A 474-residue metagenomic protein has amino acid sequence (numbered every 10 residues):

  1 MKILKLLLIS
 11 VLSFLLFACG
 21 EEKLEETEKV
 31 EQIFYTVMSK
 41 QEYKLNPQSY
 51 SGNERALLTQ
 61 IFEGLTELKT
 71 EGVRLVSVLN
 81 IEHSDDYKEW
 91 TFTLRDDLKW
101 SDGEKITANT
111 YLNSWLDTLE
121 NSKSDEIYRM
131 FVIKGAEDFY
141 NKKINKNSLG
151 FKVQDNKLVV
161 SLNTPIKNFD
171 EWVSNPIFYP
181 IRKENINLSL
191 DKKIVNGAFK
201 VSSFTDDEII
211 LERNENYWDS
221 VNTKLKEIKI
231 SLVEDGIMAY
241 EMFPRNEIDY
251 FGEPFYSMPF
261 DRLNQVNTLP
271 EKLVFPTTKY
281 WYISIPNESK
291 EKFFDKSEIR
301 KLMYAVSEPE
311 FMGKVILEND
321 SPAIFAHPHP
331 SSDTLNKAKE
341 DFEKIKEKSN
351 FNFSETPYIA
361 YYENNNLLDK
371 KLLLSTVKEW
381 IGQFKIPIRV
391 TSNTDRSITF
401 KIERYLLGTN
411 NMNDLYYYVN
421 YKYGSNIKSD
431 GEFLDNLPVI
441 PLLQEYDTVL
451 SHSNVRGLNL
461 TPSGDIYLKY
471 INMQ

Functional and structural regions predicted by a protein language model:
T36, G103, E379-Y423: Periplasmic binding protein-like
V37-D86, L116, I194: N-terminal lobe/hinge region of extracytoplasmic solute-binding protein
M38, S202-I210, K229-E291: Extracellular/periplasmic solute-recognition and catalytic clefts
M38-A56, S77, E104, N168-Y179 (+4 more regions): A structural "hinge/loop" feature
N80-I127, F293: Aromatic- and charge-enriched surface segment that lines or borders ligand/interaction sites
I127-K183: Surface-exposed binding/hinge segments that line and control ligand-binding clefts or catalytic entry sites
S161-T223, E227, I237: Gly/Pro-rich hinge or "lid" segments in bacterial periplasmic/extracellular proteins
D295-E379: Append "and occasionally in soluble cytosolic enzymes with long acidic Gly/Pro-rich linkers
